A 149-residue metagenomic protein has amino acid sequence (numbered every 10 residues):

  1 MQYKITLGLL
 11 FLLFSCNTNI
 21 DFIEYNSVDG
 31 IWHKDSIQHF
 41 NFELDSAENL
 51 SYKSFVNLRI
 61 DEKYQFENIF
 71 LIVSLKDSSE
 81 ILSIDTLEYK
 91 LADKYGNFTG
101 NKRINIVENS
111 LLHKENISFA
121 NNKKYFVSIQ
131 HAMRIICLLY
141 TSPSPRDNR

Functional and structural regions predicted by a protein language model:
Q2-G8: Sec-dependent signal peptide recognition, specifically the positively charged N-region followed immediately by
F14-S15: C-terminal motif of bacterial Sec signal peptides marking the signal peptidase cleavage site
D21-N68: Start-of-domain marker
S51-S54, S118-H131: Noncatalytic modules at the cell exterior or secretory-pathway interfaces, chiefly beta-strand-rich lectin/adhesion
K90-L91, K102-H113: A beta-strand/beta-hairpin structural motif
H131-L138: Short acidic/polar inter-strand loop motif in beta-rich domains
Y140-R149: Single conserved hydrophobic/aromatic residue that forms the stacking wall/gate of nucleotide- or nucleobase-binding
